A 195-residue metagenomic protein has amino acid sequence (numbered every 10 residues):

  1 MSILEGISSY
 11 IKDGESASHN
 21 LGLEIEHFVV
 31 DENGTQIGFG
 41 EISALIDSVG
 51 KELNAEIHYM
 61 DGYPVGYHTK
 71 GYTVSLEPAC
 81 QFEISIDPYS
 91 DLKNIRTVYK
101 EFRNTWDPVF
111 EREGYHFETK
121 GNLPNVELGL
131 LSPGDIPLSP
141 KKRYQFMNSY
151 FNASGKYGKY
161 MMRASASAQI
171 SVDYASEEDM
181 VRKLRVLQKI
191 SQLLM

Functional and structural regions predicted by a protein language model:
M1-K156, A164: Terminal catalytic/cofactor-binding subdomain
K142-M195: Internal, well-ordered domain-core segments that constitute the primary functional module of diverse proteins
